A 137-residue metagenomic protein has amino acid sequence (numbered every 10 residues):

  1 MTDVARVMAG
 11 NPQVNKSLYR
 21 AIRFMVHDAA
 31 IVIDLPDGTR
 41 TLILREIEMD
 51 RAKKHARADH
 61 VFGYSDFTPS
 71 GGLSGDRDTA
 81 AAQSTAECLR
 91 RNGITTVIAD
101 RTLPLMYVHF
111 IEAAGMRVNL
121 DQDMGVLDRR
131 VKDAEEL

Functional and structural regions predicted by a protein language model:
M1-R91: Terminal domain-start leader segments
R77-L137: Flexible, acidic/His-enriched mid-domain "rim/lid" segments that flank
